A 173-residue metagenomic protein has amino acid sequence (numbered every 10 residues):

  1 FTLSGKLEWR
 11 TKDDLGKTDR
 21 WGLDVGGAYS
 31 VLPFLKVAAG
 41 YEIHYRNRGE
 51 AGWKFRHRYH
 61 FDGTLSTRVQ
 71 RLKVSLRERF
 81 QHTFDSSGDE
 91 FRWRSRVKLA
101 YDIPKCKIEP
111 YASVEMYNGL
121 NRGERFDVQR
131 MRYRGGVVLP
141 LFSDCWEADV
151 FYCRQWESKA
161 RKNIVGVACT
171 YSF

Functional and structural regions predicted by a protein language model:
F1, L65-S66, R71-N118: Detector for outer-membrane/organellar transmembrane beta-barrel domains, recognizing the amphipathic beta-strand
F1-G5, F34-A39, Q70-V74, K105-E109 (+1 more regions): Repeated loop/turn-to-beta-strand initiation elements of outer-membrane beta-barrel proteins
L7-D13, Y41-N47, T67-V69, F80-F84 (+4 more regions): Transmembrane beta-strands of outer-membrane beta-barrel pores
D14-G16, R48-A51, D85-S87, N121-G123 (+1 more regions): Outer-membrane beta-barrel proteins
G16-T67: Hydrophobic/aromatic-rich structural module bridging two neighboring secondary-structure elements via a short loop
D19-W21, W53-Y59, D89-W93, D127-M131 (+1 more regions): Residues that define the transmembrane beta-barrel architecture of outer-membrane proteins
V25-Y29, F61-T67, F80, S95-Y101 (+2 more regions): Residues on the lipid-exposed face of transmembrane beta-strands in outer-membrane beta-barrel proteins
A112, E124, V128-F173: Predominantly the C-terminal beta-signal and adjacent terminal strand-loop region of outer-membrane beta-barrel
